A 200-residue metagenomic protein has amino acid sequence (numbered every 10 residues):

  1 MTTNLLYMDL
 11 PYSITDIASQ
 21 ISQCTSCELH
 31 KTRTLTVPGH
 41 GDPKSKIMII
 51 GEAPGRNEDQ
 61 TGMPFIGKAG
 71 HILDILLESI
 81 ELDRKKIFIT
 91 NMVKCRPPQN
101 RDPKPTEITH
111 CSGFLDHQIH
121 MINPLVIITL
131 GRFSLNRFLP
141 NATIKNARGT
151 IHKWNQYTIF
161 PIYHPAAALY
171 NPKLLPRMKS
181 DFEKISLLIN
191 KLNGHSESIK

Functional and structural regions predicted by a protein language model:
M1-K68, E197-K200: Active-site and ligand/interface coordination hotspots across diverse enzymes and nucleic-acid-associated assemblies
T2-L6, I80, R84-K85, M92-K200: Glycine/proline-rich loop-helix segments at beta-alpha junctions forming the active-site rim of enzyme cores
N57-F88: Glycine-rich, small/polar surface segments that engage phosphate groups of diverse ligands
